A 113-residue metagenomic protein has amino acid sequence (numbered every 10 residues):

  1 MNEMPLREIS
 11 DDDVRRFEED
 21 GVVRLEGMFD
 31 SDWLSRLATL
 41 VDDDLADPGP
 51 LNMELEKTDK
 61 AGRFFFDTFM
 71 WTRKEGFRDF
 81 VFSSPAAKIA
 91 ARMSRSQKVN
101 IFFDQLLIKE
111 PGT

Functional and structural regions predicted by a protein language model:
M1-D20, E26-T113: Non-heme Fe(II)-dependent double-stranded beta-helix
